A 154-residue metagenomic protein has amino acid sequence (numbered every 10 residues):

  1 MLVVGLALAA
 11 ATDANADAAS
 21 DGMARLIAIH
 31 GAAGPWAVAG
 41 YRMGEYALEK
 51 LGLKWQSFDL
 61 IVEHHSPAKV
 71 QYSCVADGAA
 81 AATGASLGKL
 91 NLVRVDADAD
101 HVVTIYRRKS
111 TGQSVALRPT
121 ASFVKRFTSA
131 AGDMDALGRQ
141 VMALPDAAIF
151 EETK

Functional and structural regions predicted by a protein language model:
M1-A9: Bacterial N-terminal signal peptides
D13-A33, R42-K154: Non-transmembrane, aqueous-exposed alpha-helical and coiled segments at domain scale
